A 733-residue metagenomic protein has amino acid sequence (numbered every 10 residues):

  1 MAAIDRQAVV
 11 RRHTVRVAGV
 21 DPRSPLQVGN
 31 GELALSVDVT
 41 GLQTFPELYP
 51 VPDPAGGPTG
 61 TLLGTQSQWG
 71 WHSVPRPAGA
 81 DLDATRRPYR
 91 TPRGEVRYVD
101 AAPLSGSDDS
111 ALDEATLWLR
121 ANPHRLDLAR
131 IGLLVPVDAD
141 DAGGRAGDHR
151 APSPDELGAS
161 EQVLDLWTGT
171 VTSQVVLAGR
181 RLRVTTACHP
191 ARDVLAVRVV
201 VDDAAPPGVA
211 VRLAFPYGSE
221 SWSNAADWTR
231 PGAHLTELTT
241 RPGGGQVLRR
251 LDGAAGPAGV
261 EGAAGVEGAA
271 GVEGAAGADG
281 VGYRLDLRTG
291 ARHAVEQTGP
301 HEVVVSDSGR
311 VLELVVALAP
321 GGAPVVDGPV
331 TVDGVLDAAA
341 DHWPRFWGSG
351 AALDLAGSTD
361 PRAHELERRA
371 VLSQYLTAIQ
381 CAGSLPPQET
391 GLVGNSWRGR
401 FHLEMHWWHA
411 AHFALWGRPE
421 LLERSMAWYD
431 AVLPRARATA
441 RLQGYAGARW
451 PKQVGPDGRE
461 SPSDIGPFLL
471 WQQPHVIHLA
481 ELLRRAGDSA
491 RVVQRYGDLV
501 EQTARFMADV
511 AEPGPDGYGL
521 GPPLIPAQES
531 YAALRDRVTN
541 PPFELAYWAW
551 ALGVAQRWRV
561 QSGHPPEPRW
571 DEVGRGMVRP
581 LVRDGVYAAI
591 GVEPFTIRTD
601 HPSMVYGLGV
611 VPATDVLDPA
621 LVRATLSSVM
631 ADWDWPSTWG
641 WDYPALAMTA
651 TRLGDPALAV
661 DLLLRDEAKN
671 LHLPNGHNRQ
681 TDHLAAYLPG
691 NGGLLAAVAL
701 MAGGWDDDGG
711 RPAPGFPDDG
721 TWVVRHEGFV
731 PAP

Functional and structural regions predicted by a protein language model:
M1-G262, G271-G399, P419, Y429-R435 (+1 more regions): Acidic/polar, glycine-enriched structural segments that form the non-catalytic walls/loops of the carbohydrate-binding
A2, L177-S223, T229-L235, T240-Q246 (+8 more regions): Beta-rich accessory regions
A8, V211, R424-A427, R441 (+4 more regions): Beta-strand segments within the central parallel beta-sheet cores of soluble alpha/beta enzyme folds
Q43, L48, H402-R435, G455-R459 (+4 more regions): Active-site core of glycosidic bond-cleaving carbohydrate-active enzymes
D113-G143, G147-P152, P689-F729: Catalytic cores of secreted or luminal carbohydrate-active enzymes
W343-S358, S384-L392, E423-A427, A440-Y445 (+5 more regions): Short coil/turn segments at secondary-structure boundaries
G383-S396, R437-K452, R459, D509-I525 (+4 more regions): Glycine- and aromatic-rich loop/turn segments at beta-sheet edges
Q502-W558: Acidic/histidine-rich catalytic neighborhood
